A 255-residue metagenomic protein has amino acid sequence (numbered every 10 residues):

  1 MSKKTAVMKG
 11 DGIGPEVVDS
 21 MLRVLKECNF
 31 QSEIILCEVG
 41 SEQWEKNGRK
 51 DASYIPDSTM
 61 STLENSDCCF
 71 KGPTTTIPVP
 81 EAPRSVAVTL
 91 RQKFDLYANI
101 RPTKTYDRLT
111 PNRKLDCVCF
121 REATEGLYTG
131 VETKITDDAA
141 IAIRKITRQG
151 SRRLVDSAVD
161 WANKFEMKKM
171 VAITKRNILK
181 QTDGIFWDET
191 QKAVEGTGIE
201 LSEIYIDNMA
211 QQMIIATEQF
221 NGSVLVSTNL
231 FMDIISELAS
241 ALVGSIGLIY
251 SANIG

Functional and structural regions predicted by a protein language model:
K4-A6, C68-C69, Y97-N99, L115-C119 (+6 more regions): Structural motif
K4-C28, T136-M209: Glycine-rich phosphate/diphosphate-binding loop of Rossmann-like nucleotide-binding domains
D11-G14, D67, F120, A158 (+1 more regions): Buried hydrophobic positions in well-ordered alpha/beta secondary-structure cores of metabolic enzymes
S32-I55, Q211-M213: N-terminal beta-loop-helix "entrance" segment that forms/cooperates in small-molecule cofactor or anionic ligand
Q43-G48, D57, I215-G255: Glycine-rich phosphate/nucleotide-binding loop
E45-I141, L230-M232: N-terminal glycine-rich phosphate/adenylate-binding segment common to multiple enzyme folds
A52-L63, G198-Q219: A structured beta-alpha segment of the ubiquitous adenosine-cofactor-binding alpha/beta core
R91-T105, G196-Y205, L248-G255: Short, acidic/small-residue loops that bind anionic groups at enzyme active sites
